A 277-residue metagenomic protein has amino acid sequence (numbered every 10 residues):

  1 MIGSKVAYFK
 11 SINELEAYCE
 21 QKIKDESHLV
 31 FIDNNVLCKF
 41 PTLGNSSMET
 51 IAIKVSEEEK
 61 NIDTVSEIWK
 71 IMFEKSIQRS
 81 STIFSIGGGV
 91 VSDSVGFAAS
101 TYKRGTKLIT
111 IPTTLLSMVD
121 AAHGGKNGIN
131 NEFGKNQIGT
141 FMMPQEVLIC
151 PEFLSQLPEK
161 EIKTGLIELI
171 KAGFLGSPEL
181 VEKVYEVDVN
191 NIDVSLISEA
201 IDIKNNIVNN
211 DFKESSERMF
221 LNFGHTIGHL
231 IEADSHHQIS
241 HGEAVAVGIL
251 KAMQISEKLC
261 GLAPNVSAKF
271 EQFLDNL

Functional and structural regions predicted by a protein language model:
M1-T82: ATP/NTP phosphate-donor binding region
G3, F97, T101-V187: A glycine/threonine-rich phosphate-anchoring loop and its flanking beta-alpha core in nucleotide/phosphate-binding
H28-L29, I83, L108, E146 (+1 more regions): A residue-level structural signature of the nucleotidyltransferase/glycosyltransferase Rossmann-like core
V55-S56, I86-G88, F223-G224: Glycine-rich beta-strand-to-loop/alpha-helix junction loops that act as flexible
V90-G96, M118-V119, L230: Short glycine/serine/threonine-rich phosphate/pyrophosphate-binding segments that cradle anionic phosphate groups
K183, V187-L277: Active-site segments that bind and position negatively charged phosphate/pyrophosphate groups
